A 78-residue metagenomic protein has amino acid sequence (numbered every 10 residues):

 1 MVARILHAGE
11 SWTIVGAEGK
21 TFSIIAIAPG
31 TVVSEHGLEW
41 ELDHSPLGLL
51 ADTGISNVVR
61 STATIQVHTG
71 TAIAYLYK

Functional and structural regions predicted by a protein language model:
M1-A3: Short, acidic/small-residue loops that bind anionic groups at enzyme active sites
L6-K78: Long, charged alpha-helical interface segments
